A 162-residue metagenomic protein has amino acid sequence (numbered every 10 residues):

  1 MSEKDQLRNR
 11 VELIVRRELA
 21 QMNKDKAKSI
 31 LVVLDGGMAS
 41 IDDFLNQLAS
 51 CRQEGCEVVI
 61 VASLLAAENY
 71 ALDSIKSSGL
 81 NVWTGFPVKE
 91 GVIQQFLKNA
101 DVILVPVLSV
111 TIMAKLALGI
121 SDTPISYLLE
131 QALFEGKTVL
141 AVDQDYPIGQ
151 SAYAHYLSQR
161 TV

Functional and structural regions predicted by a protein language model:
M1-T123, L129-V162: A cross-family phosphate/adenosyl-ligand binding-site feature
